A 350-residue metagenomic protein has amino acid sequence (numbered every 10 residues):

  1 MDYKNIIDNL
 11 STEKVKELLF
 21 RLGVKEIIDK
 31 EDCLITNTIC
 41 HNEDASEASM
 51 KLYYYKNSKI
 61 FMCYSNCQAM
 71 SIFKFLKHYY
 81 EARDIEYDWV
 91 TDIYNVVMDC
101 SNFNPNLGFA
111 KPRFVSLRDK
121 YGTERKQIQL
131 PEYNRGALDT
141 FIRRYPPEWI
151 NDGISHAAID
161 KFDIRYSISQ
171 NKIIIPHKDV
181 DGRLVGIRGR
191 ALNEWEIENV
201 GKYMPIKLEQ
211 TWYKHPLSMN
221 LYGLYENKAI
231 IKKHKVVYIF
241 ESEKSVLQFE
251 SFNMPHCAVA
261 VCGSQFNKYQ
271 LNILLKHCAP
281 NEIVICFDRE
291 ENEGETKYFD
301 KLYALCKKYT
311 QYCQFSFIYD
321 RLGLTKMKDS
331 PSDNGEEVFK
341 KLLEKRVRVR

Functional and structural regions predicted by a protein language model:
M1-L34, I39, Y87-I174, K178-D181 (+2 more regions): TOPRIM metal-binding catalytic domain and adjacent DNA-binding surface shared by DnaG-type primases
M1-T12, M62, M70-F73, H234 (+1 more regions): TOPRIM fold recognition
K16-Y80, I168-S169: N-terminal single-stranded DNA-binding subdomain of primase/primase-helicase replication proteins
T36-A45, I168-K172, I197-E198, L324-S332: Short, solvent-exposed polar/charged micro-motifs at secondary-structure junctions
T38, C63, L76, W149 (+5 more regions): Terminal peptide-recognition signature
S46, I168-C278: Phosphate-handling DNA/RNA-contact segment within nucleic-acid enzymes
F61-N106: Extended, hydrophobic interaction surfaces within ordered domains
S65, R188, F287: Glycine-rich, histidine-containing beta strand-loop boundary motifs that form or position
